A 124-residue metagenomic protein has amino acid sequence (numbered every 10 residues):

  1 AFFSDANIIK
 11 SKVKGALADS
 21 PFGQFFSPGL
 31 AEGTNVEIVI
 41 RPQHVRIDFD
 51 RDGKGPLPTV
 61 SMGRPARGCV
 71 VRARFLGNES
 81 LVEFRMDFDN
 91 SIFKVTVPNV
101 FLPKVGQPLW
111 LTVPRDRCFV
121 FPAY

Functional and structural regions predicted by a protein language model:
A1-S4: Conserved beta-strand-loop-alpha-helix hinge in the C-terminal portion of ABC ATPase nucleotide-binding domains
A6-Y124: Non-catalytic connector elements of ABC transporters
